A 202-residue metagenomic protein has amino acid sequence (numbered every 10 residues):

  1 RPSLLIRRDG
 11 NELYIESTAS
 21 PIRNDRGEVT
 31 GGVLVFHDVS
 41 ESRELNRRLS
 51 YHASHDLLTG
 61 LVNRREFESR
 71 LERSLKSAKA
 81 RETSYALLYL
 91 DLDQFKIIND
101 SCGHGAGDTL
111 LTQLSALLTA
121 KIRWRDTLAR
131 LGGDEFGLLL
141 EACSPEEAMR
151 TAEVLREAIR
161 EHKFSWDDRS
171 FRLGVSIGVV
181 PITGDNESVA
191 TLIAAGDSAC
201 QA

Functional and structural regions predicted by a protein language model:
R1-P2, E147: PAS/Per-ARNT-Sim sensory domains
P2-I15, E28-T30, R169-S170: Per-ARNT-Sim (PAS) sensory domains and their PAS-associated C-terminal
R7-D9, T18-N24, V35, A142 (+2 more regions): PAS-family sensory domains and close relatives that share small-molecule sensor folds
E28-D38: PAS-family sensory domains
H37-R47: PAS-associated C-terminal cap
S50-S54, G60-A86, D93-R123, A129-E141 (+3 more regions): Conserved long alpha-helical elements within nucleotide-processing catalytic cores of c-di-GMP signaling and class III
L128, V154-A158, S165, R169 (+1 more regions): Cyclic nucleotide signaling catalytic output domains
